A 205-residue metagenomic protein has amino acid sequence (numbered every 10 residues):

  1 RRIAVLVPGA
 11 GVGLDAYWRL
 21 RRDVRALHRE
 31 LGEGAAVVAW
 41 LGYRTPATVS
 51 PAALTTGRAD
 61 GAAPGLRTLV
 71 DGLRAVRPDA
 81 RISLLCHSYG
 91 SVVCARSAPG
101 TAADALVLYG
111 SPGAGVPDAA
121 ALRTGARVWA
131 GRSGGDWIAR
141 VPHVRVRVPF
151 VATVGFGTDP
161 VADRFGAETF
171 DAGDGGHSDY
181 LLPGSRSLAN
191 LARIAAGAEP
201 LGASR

Functional and structural regions predicted by a protein language model:
R2, I82-L84: Hydrophobic/aromatic side chains embedded in well-ordered alpha-helices
R2-A10: Short beta-strand element of the alpha/beta-hydrolase
L6-V7, L85, G131: Short hydrophobic segments within beta-strands
A10-G13, W18-R25, E30-R67, V76-A80 (+2 more regions): Lipolytic serine-hydrolase domain surface
L85-A95: Gly/Ala-rich beta-loop-alpha elbow adjacent to hydrolase catalytic centers
